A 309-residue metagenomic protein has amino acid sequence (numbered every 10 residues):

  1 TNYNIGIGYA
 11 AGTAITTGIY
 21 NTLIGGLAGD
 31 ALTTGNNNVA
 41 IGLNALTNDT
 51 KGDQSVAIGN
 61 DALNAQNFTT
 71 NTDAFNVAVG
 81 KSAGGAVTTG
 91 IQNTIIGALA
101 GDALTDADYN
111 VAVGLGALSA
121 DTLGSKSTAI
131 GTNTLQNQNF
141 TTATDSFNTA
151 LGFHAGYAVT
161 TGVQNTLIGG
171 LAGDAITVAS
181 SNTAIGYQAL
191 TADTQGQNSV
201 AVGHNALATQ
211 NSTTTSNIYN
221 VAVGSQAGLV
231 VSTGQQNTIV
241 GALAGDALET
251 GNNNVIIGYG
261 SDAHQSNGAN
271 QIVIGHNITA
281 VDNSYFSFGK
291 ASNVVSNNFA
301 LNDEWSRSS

Functional and structural regions predicted by a protein language model:
T1-S309: Glycine- and small/polar-enriched repetitive beta-structure motifs of secreted/surface proteins
